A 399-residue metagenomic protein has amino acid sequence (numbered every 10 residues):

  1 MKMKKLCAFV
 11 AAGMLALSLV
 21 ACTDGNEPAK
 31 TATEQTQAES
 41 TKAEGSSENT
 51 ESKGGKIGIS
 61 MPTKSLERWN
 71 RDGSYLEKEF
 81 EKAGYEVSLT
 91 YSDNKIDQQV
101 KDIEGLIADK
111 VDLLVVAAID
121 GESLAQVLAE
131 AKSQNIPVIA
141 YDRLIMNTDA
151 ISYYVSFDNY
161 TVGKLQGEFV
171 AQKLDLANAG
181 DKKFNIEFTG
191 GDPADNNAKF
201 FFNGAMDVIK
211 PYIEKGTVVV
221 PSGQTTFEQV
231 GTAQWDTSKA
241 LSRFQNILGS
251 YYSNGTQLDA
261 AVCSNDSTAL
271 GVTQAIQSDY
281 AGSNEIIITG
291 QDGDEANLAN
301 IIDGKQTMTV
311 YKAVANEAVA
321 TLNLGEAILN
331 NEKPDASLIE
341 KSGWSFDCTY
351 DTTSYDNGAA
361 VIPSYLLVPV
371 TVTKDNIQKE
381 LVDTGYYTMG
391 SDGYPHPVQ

Functional and structural regions predicted by a protein language model:
K2-K5, C22-Q399: A residue-level marker of the well-folded mature domains of exported/periplasmic proteins
K4-A12: Sec-dependent signal peptide recognition, specifically the positively charged N-region followed immediately by
A16-L19: Bacterial Sec-type N-terminal signal peptides, specifically the leucine/valine-rich hydrophobic h-region
